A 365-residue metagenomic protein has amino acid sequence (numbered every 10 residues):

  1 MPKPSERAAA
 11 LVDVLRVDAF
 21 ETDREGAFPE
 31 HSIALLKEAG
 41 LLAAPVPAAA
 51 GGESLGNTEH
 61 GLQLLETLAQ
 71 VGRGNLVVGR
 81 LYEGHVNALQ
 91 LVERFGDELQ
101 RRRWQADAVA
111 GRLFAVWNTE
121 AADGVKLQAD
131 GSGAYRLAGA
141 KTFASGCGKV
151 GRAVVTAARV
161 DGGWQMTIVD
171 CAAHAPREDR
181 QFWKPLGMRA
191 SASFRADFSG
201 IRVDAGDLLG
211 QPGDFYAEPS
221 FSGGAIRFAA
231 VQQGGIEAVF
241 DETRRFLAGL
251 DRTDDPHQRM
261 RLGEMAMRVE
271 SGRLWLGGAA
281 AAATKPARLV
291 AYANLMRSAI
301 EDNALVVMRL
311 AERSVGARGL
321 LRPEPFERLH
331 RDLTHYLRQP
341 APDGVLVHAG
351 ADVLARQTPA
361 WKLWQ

Functional and structural regions predicted by a protein language model:
M1, L11-D18: Generic N-terminal amphipathic, Lys/Arg-enriched alpha-helix
R16-R24, A248, E270-E301, R309-L320: C-terminal helix-coil-helix/basic helical segment that borders enzyme active sites and/or dimer interfaces and provides
F28-E38, L42-S145: Glycine-rich flavin
A88, L137-G139, F198, I236 (+2 more regions): Buried hydrophobic positions in well-ordered alpha/beta secondary-structure cores of metabolic enzymes
F143-E178: A short core secondary-structure module
W183-E270: Glycine-rich beta->alpha junctions and the first turn(s) of the following alpha-helix
G234, G263-E270, N294, S298-L305 (+2 more regions): Generic structural signal for well-ordered, non-transmembrane alpha-helical segments in soluble/cytosolic regions
R318-Q365: Glycine-rich phosphate/cofactor-binding loops in nucleotide/flavin-utilizing enzymes
